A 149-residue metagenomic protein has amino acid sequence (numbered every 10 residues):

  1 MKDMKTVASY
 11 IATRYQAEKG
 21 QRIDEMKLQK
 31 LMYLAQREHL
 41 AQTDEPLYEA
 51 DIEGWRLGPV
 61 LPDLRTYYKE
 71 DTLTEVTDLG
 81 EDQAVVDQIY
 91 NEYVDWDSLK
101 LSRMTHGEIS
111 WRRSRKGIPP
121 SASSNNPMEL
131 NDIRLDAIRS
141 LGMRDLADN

Functional and structural regions predicted by a protein language model:
M1-N149: Domain-edge interaction signal
